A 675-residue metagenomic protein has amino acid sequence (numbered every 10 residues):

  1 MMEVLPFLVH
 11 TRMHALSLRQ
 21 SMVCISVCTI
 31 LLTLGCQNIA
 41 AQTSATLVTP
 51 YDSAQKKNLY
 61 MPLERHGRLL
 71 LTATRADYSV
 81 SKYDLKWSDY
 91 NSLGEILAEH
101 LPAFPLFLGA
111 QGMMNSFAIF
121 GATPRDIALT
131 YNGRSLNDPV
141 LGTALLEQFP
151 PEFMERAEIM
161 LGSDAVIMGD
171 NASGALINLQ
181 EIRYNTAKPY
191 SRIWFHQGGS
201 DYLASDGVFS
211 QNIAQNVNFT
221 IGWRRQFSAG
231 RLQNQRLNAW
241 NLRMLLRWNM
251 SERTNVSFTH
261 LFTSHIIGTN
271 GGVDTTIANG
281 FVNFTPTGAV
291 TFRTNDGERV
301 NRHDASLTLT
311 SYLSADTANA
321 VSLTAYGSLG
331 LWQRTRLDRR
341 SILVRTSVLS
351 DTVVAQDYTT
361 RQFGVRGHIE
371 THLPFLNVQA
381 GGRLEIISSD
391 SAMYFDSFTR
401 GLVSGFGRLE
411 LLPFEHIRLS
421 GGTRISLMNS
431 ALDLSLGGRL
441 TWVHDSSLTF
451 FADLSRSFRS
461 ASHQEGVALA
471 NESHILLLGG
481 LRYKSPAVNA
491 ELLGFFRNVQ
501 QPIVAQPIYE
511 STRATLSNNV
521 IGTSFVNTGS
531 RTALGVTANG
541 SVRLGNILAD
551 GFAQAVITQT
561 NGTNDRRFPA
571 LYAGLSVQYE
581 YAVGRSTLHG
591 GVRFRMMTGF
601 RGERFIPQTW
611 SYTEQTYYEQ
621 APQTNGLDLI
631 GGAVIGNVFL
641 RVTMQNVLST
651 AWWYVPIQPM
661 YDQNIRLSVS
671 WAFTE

Functional and structural regions predicted by a protein language model:
K56-K57, R65-L69, G94-S135: Extracytoplasmic beta-strand/coil segments of soluble accessory domains associated with Gram-negative outer-membrane
P105, R134-L161: Short acidic/polar hinge/loop motifs at secondary-structure boundaries that mediate gating or recognition
Q148-R192, A204: A beta-strand signature from Gram-negative outer-membrane beta-barrel systems, especially the internal plug domain
L203-F227, Q233-I267, G297-A305, A315: Transmembrane beta-barrel wall of Gram-negative outer-membrane proteins
Q233, N255-T308, G330-V344, S350-R361 (+2 more regions): Flexible loop and strand-edge segments within Gram-negative outer membrane beta-barrel domains
S347-H368, S404-F406, A470, N489-D550 (+1 more regions): Outer membrane beta-barrel strand-and-loop segments of large Gram-negative receptors, especially TonB-dependent
F375-Q379, R383-Q500: Structural signature of Gram-negative outer-membrane beta-barrels, strongest in the C-terminal barrel of TonB-dependent
M660-E675: Outer-membrane beta-barrel "beta-signal"
